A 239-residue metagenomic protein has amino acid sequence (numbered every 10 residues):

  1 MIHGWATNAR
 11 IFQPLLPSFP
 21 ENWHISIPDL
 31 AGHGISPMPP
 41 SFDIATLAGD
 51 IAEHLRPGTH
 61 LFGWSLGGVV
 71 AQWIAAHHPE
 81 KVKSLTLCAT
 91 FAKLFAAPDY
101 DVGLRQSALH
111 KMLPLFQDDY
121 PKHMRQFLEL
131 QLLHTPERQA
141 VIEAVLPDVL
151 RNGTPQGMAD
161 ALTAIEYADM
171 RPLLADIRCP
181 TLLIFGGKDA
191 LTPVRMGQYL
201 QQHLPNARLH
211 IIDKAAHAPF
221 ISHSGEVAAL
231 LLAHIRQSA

Functional and structural regions predicted by a protein language model:
G4-T7, S65: Active-site glycine-rich loops that stabilize anionic/oxyanionic intermediates across multiple enzyme folds
Q13-P17, W23-F62, H77, A229: Active-site loop/oxyanion-hole signature of alpha/beta-hydrolase fold enzymes
G63-G67, A71: Gly/Ala-rich beta-loop-alpha elbow adjacent to hydrolase catalytic centers
A76, K81-F116, G157: Flexible "cap/lid" loop of the alpha/beta hydrolase fold
Q117-L173: Conserved alpha/beta-hydrolase catalytic His-Asp/Glu region
I177, L183-F185, D189: Short beta-strand/loop motif that positions the catalytic acidic residue of the alpha/beta-hydrolase fold
A190-M196: Conserved alpha/beta-hydrolase "acid-adjacent" motif
A215-A228: Catalytic histidine-centered segment of alpha/beta-hydrolase-like enzymes
